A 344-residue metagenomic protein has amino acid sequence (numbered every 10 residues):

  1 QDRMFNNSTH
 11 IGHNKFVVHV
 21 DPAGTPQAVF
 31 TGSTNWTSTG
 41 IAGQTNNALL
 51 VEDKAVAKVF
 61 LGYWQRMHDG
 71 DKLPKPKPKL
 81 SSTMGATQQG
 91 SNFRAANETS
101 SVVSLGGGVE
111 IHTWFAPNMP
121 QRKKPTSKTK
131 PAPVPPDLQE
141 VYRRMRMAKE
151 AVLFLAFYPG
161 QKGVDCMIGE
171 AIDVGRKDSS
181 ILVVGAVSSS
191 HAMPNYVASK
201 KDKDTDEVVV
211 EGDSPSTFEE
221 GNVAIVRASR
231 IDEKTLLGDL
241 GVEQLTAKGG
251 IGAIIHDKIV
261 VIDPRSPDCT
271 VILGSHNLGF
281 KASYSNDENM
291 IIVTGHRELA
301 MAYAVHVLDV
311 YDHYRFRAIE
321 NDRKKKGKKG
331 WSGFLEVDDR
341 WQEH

Functional and structural regions predicted by a protein language model:
Q1-T34, S38-G43, L50-A57, H68-K72 (+2 more regions): PLD/PLD-like phosphodiesterase catalytic module centered on the HKD motif
S8, F16, A55, W64 (+2 more regions): PLD-like (HKD) phosphodiesterase/transphosphatidyltransferase domain
P26, P74-P78, P117-P120, P125 (+5 more regions): Proline-rich intrinsically disordered, low-complexity coils
V59, Y63-Q65, D71-Q89: Extended catalytic-interface subdomain
